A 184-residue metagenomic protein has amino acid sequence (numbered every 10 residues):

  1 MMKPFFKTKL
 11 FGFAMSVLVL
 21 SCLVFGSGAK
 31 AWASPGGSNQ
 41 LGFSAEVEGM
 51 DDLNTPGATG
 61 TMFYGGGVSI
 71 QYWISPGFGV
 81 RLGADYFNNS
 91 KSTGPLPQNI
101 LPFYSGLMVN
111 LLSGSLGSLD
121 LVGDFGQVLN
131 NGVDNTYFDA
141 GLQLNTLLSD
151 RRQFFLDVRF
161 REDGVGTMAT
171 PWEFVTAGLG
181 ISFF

Functional and structural regions predicted by a protein language model:
M1-S38, F184: Cleavable N-terminal export/targeting peptides
G12, V17-S27, T55, Y64 (+4 more regions): Generic detector of low-complexity/intrinsically disordered segments and short hydrophobic N-terminal stretches
G26-I74, V80, Y86, F174-F184: Short glycine/proline- and aromatic-enriched beta-strand/turn motifs that initiate or cap beta-hairpins
G36-S38, G57-F63, L96-P102, N131-Y137 (+1 more regions): Transmembrane beta-barrel outer-membrane domains
G42-S44, T136, F160: Ser/Thr- (and often Asn-) enriched beta-sheet segments in non-cytosolic proteins
V47-D51, D85-N88, G126, R159-R161: Generic short beta-strand segments
G67-F154, S182-F184: Gram-negative (and chloroplast) outer-membrane scaffold detector with strong preference for beta-barrel transmembrane
F155-G166: Low-complexity, intrinsically disordered Gly/Pro/Thr-rich segments
